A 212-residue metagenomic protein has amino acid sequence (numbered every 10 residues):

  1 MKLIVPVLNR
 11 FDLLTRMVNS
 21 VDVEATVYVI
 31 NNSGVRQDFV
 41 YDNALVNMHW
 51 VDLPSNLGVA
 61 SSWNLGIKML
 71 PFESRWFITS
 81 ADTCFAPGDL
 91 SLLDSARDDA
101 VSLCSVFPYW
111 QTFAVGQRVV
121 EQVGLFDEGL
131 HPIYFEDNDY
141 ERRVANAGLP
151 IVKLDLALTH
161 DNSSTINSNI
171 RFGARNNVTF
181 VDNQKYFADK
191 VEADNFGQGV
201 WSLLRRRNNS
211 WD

Functional and structural regions predicted by a protein language model:
V7-V23: Short, well-formed alpha-helical segments that are part of the catalytic scaffolds of diverse glycosyltransferases
S20-D52: Acidic donor-binding segment of Leloir-type glycosyltransferases
L53-L70, W110: Glycine-rich, basic loop-to-helix element that forms the pyrophosphate-binding segment of sugar-nucleotide handling
E73-C84: Short beta-strand-to-loop acidic/aromatic patch adjacent to the donor-nucleotide binding site
D82-S95: Acidic donor-binding/catalytic loop of UDP-sugar-dependent glycosyltransferases, especially processive GT2
D98-F107: A short, conserved acidic/glycine-rich loop-to-beta-strand motif that forms the donor nucleotide-sugar/metal
Q117-Y134, R143-L154: Aromatic-glycine-rich donor-binding/catalytic loop that engages nucleotide-sugar donors across glycosyltransferases
N138-D212: C-terminal catalytic/acceptor-binding lobe
